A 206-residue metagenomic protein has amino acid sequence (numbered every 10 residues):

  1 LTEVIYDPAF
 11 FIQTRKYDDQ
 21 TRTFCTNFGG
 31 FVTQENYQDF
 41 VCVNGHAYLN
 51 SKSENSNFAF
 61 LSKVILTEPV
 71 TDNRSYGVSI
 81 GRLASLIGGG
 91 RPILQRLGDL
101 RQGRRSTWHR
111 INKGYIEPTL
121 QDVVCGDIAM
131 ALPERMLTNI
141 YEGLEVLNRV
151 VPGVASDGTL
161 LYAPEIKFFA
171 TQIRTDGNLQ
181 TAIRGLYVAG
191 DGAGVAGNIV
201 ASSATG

Functional and structural regions predicted by a protein language model:
L1-G206: Residues forming the flavin
